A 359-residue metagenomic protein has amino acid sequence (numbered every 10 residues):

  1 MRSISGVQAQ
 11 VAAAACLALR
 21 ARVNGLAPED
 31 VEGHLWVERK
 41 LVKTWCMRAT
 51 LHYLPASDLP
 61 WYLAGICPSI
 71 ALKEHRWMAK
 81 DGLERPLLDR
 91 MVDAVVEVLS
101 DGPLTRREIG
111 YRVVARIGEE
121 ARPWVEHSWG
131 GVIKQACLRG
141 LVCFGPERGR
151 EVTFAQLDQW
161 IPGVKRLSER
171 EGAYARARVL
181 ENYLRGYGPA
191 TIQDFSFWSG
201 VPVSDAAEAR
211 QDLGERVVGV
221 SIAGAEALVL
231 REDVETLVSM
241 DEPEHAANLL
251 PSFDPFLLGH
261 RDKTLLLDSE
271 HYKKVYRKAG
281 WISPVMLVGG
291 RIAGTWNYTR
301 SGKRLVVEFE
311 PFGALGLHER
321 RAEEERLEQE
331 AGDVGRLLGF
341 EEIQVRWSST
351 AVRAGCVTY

Functional and structural regions predicted by a protein language model:
M1-P123, S269, V306, T358-Y359: Phosphate-backbone binding and catalysis cores of DNA-processing enzymes
H34, E38, I133-R139, F195 (+2 more regions): Basic amphipathic alpha-helical segments that dock to polyanions
W36-L51, L138-E147, G214-I222: A short, conserved structural fragment
Y53-L59, R148-L167, A225-M240: Short, cationic-aromatic polyanion-contact patches
R85-P103, G172-G188, R210: Positively charged, polyanion-binding regions of nucleic-acid-associated proteins
F154-D205: Contiguous mid-protein beta-loop-alpha structural module that forms a pocket-lining wall or clamp of enzyme active
D212, R216-H271, R277: Non-catalytic regulatory appendages
S269, V275-Y359: Glycine-rich, small/acidic residue-mixed loop/short-helix segments
